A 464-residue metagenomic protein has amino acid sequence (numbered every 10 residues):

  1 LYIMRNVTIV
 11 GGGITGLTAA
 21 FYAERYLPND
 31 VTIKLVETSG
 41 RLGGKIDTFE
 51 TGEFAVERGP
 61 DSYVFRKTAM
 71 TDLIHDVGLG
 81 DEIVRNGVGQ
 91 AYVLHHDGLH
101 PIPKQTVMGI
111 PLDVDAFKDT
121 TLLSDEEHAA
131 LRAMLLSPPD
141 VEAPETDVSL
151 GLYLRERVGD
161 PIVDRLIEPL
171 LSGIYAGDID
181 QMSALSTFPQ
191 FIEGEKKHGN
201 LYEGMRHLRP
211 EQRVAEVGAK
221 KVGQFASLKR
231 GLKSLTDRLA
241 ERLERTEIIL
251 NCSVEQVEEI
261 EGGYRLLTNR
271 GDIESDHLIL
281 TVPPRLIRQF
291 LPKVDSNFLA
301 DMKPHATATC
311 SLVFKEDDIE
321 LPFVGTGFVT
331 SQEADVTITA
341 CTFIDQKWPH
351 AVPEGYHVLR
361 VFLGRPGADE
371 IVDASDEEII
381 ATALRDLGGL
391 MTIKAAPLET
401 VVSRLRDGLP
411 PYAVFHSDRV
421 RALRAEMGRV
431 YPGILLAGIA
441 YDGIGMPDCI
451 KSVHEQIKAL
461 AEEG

Functional and structural regions predicted by a protein language model:
M4-T15: Beta1/beta-strand and adjacent pyrophosphate-binding region of the FAD-binding site in flavoprotein oxidoreductases
T15, R41, R285: Conserved Rossmann-like nucleotide-cofactor binding loop
E24-E50: Glycine-rich FAD pyrophosphate-binding loop
G52-V141: Dinucleotide-binding Rossmann-like beta1-alpha1 core, especially the glycine-rich loop that anchors the ADP
R66, R157, T281-V282: Short, well-ordered coil/turn residues at beta-beta hairpins and beta-strand->alpha-helix junctions within
K104, F323-V324, F343-G464: Conserved flavin/dinucleotide-binding core of flavoenzymes
A130-E255: Active-site/ligand-binding neighborhood in enzyme catalytic cores
L250-L359, G364-D373, G389-L390: Mid-domain catalytic core of redox enzymes that form a hydrophobic substrate pocket/lid adjacent to a catalytic redox
